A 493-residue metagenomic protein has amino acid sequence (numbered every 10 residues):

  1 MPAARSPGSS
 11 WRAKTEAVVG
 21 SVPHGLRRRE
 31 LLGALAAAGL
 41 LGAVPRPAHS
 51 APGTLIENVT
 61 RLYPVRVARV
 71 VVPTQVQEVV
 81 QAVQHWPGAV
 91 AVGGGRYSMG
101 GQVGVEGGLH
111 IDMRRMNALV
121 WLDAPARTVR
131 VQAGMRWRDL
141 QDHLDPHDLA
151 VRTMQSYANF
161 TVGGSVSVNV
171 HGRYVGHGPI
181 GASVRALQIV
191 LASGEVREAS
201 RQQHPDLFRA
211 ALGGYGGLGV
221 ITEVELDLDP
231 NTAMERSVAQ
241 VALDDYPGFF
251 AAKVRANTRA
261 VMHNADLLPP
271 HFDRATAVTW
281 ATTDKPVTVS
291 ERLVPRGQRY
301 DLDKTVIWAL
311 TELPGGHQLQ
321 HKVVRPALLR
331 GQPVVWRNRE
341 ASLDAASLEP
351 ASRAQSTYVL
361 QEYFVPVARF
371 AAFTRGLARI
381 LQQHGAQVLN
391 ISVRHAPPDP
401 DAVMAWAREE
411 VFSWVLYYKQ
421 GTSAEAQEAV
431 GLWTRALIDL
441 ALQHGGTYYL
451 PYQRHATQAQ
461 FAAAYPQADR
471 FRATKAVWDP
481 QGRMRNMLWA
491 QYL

Functional and structural regions predicted by a protein language model:
R12-G39: N-terminal secretory signal peptides and thylakoid transit peptides that target proteins across membranes
A36, A48, S167, R185-A372 (+3 more regions): C-terminal substrate-binding/cap subdomain adjacent to the FAD-binding core in PCMH-type and related FAD-linked
R61-Q155, N169-Y174, V393: Glycine-rich N-terminal segment of FAD-binding domains in flavoprotein oxidoreductases, spanning the beta-loop-helix
G100-V120, Y174-S193, V220-D227: Structural signature of FAD isoalloxazine-binding scaffolds in flavoprotein oxidoreductases
E340-R454: Substrate-recognition/cap regions that form aromatic- and gly/pro-loop-enriched pockets for small-molecule ligands
L442, G446-L493: Activity-critical C-terminal alpha-helical subdomain
